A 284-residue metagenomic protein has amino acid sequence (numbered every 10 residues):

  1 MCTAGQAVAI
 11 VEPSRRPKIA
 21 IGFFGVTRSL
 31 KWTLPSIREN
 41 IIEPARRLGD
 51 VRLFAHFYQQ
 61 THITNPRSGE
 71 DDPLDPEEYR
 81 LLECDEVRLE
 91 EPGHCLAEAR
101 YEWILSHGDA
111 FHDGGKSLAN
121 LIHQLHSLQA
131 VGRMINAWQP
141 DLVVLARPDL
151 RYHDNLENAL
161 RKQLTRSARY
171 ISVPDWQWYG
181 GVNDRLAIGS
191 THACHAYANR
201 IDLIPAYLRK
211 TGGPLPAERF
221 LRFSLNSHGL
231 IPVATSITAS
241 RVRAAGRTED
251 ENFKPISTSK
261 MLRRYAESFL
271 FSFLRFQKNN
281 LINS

Functional and structural regions predicted by a protein language model:
M1-P35: N-proximal low-complexity "stem/linker" segments adjacent to membrane-targeting elements
T27-W32, T61-I63, R151-Y152: Acidic-and-aromatic substrate-binding clefts and catalytic sites of carbohydrate-active enzymes
L34-R38, N155-L164: Short alpha-helix within the catalytic core of nucleotide-sugar-dependent glycosyltransferases
S36-D50: Short, acidic, metal-binding catalytic loop of nucleotide-sugar glycosyltransferases
L48-T61: A short beta-strand-loop structural module common to alpha/beta enzyme folds
Y58-N136: Active-site-proximal specificity loops/subdomain of glycosyltransferases
L118-L125, Q129-A130, M134, Y152-N155 (+2 more regions): Catalytic core and acceptor-binding pocket of nucleotide-sugar-dependent glycosyltransferases
P140-R151: Short beta-strand-to-loop acidic/aromatic patch adjacent to the donor-nucleotide binding site
